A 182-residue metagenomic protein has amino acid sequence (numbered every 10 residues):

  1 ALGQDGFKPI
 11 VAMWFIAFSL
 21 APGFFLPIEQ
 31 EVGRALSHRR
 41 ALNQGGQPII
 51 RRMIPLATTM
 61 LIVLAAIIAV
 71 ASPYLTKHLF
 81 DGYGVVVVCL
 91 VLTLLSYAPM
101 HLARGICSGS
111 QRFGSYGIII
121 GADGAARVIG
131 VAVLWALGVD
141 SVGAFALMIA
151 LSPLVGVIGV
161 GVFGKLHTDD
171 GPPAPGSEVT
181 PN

Functional and structural regions predicted by a protein language model:
A1-S19, V142-L147, V179-N182: Interfacial/gating helices of multi-pass transporter permease domains
Q4, F80, G109-S110, A136-V139: Helix-loop interface residues and adjacent transmembrane-helix termini in multi-pass membrane transporters, primarily
D5-K8, Q47, R51, G84 (+2 more regions): Residues that define the loop-to-transmembrane-helix transition and helix capping in multi-pass membrane transporters
V11-A12, Q44-T59: Interfacial transmembrane-helix starts/ends
V11-S37, L94-P99: Small-residue-rich midsections of specific transmembrane alpha-helices
A17, A21, F25, M60-L64 (+4 more regions): Alpha-helical transmembrane segments of multipass membrane proteins
S19-L20, I62, A66, V70 (+3 more regions): Alpha-helical transmembrane segments of multi-pass membrane proteins
G84, V88, G117-T168: Hydrophobic alpha-helical transmembrane segments
